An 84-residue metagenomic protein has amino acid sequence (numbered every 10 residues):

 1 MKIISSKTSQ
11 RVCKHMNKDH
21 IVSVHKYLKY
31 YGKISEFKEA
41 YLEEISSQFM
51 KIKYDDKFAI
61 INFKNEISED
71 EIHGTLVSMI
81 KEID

Functional and structural regions predicted by a protein language model:
M1-D84: Binding-site signature for planar aromatic cofactors or substrates
